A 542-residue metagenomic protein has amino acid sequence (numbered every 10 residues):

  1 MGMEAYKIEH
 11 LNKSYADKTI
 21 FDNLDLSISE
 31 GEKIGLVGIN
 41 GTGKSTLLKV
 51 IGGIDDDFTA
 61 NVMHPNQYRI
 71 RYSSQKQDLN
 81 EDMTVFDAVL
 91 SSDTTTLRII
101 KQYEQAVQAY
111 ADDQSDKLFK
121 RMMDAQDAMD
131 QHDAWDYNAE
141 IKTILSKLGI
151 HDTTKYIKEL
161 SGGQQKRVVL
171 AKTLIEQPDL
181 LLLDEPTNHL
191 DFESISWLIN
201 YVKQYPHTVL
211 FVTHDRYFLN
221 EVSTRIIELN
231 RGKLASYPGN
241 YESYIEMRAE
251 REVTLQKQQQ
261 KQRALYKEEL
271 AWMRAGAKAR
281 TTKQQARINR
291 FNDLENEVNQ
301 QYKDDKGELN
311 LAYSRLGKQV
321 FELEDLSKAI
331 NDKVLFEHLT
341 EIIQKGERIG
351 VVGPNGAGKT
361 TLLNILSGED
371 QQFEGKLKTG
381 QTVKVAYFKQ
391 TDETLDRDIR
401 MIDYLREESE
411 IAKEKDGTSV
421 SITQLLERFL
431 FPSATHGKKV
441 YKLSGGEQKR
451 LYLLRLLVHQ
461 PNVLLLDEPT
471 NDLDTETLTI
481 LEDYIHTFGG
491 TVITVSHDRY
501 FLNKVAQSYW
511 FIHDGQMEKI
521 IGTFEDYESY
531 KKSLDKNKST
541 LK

Functional and structural regions predicted by a protein language model:
M1-Q259, Y313-K542: ABC ATP-binding cassette signature C-motif
L118-A128, K267-R274, D304: A short, surface-exposed helix-loop junction/capping segment
F119, Q285-E295: Extended non-transmembrane interhelical loops and adjacent amphipathic helices of multipass membrane proteins
Q126-D127, G276-A277, A286, E308-A312: Alpha-helical segments in transporter systems
T143-L148, A271-A275, R290-L294: Short amphipathic coiled-coil heptad-repeat segments
Q260-Y266, M273, R280-N289, D305 (+1 more regions): ABC ATPase nucleotide-binding domains
L265-E268, L294-Q300: Conserved ASCE P-loop NTPase core motifs with emphasis on AAA+ ATPases
Q300-R315: Short, flexible cytosolic linker that couples an ABC transmembrane/permease module to its adjacent nucleotide-binding
